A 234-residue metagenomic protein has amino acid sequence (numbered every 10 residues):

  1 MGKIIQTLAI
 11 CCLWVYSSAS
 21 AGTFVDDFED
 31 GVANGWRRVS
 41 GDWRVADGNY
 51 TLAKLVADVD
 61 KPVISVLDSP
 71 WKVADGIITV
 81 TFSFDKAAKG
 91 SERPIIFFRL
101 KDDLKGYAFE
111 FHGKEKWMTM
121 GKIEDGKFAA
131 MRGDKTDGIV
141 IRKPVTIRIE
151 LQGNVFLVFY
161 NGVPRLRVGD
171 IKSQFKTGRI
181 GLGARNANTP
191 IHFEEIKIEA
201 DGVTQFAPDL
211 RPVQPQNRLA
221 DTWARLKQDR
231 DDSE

Functional and structural regions predicted by a protein language model:
S20-S40, A207-D231: Extracellular carbohydrate-recognition regions
F28, E194-D201: Extracellular beta-strand elements of beta-rich domains used for carbohydrate recognition/degradation or cell-matrix
F28, I78-V80, R142-Y160: Short tryptophan-centered beta-strand motifs in secreted/extracellular beta-sheet-rich domains of glycan-recognition
G31-I64: Extracellular glycan-recognition surfaces and repeat-rich motifs
A57-E124: Secretory/extracellular carbohydrate-interaction modules and structurally similar beta-sandwich "look-alikes"
E124-R148: Short, aromatic/His-centered strand-loop micro-motif at the edge of beta-sheets
Y160-R179: Short, solvent-exposed beta-strand-to-loop segments that form ligand-recognition rims of beta-rich domains
R185-E195: Extracellular carbohydrate recognition
